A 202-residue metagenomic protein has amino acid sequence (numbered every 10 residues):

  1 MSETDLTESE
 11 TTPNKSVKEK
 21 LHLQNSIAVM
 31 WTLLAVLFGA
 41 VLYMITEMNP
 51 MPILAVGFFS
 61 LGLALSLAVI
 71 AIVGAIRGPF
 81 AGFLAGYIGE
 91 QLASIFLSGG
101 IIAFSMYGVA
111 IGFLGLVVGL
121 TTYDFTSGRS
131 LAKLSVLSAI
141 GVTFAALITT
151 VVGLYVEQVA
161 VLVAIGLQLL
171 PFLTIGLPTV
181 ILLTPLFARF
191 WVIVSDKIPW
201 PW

Functional and structural regions predicted by a protein language model:
S2-I76, F80: Hydrophobic transmembrane alpha-helices
H22-Q24, Q91, Q158, Q168: Residue-identity detector for glutamine
A28-V36, I70, G82, F104 (+3 more regions): Small-residue packing motifs within transmembrane alpha-helices
V36-A40, E90-Q91, I111, V142: Residue-level recognition of pore/gate-forming positions within transmembrane alpha-helices of multi-pass
F38, V69, V73, R77 (+4 more regions): Hydrophobic alpha-helical transmembrane segments of multipass integral membrane proteins, especially permease/channel
M44-A64, S98-M106, Y123-W202: Membrane-embedded alpha-helical hairpins and interfacial helices in multi-pass inner-membrane proteins
T46-T122: Alpha-helical membrane segments and adjacent membrane-interface helices in multi-pass membrane proteins
